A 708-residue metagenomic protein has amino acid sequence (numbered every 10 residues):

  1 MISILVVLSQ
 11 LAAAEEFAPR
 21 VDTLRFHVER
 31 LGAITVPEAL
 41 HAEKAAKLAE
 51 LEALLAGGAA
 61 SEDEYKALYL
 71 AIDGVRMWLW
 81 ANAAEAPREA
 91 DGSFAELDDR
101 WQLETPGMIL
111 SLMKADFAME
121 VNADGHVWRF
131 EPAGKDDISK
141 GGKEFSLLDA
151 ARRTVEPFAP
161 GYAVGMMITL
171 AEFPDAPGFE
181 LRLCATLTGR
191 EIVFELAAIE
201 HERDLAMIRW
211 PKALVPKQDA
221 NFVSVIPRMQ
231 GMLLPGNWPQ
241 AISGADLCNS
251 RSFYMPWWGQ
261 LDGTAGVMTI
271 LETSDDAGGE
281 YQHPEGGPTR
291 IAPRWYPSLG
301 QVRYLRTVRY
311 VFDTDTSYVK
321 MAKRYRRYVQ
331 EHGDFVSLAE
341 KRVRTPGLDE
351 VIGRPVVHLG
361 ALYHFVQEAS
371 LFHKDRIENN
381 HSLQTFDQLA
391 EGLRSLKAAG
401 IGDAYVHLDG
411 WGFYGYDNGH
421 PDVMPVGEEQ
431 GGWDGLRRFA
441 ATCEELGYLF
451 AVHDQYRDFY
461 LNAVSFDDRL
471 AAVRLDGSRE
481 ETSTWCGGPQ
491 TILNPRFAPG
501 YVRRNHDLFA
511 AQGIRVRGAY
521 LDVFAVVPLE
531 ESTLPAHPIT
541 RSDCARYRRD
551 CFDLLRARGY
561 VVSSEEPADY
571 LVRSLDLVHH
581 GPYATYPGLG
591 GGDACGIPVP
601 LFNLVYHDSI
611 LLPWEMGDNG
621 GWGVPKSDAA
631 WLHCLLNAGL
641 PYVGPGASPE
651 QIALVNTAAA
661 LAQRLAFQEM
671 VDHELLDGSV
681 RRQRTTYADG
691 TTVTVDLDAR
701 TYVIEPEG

Functional and structural regions predicted by a protein language model:
M1-A13: Sec-dependent N-terminal signal peptides of Gram-negative exported proteins
E15-A59, W80-A83: Amphipathic, heptad-repeat alpha-helical segments
A18, E38, A42, E62 (+4 more regions): Soluble non-cytosolic domains of exported or imported proteins
S61-A86: C-terminal amphipathic alpha-helix
P87, L97-Y405, N418, E428-Q430 (+3 more regions): Carbohydrate-recognition beta-sandwich/jelly-roll modules in extracellular/periplasmic carbohydrate-active proteins
P106, L112, M119, G263 (+8 more regions): Active-site-proximal substrate-binding groove within the catalytic cores of carbohydrate-active enzymes
M108, A115, A197-H201, W210-A213 (+6 more regions): An acidic- and aromatic-residue-enriched active-site/binding cleft used to recognize and process polar
D349, G353-R503, A511-A519, V523-H537: Aromatic-lined carbohydrate-binding/catalytic grooves of carbohydrate-active enzymes
